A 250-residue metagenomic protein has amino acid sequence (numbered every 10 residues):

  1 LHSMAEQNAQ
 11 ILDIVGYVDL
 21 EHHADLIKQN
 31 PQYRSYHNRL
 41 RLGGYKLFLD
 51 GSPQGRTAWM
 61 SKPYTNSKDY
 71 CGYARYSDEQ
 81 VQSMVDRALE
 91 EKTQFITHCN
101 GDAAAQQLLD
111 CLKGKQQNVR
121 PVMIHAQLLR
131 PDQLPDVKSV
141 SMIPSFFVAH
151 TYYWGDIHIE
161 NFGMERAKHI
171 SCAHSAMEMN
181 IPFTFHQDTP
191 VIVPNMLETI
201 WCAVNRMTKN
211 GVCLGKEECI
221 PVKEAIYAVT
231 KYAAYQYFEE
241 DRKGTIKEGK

Functional and structural regions predicted by a protein language model:
L1-D102, D136-I143, V148-A149, I200-C202: Metal-coordinating catalytic core of metallo-dependent amide/deamination hydrolases
D86-I96, A103-P121, H125-A126, P131-S139 (+1 more regions): His/Asp/Glu-enriched, well-ordered alpha-helical/loop segment that forms or immediately abuts the divalent-metal
